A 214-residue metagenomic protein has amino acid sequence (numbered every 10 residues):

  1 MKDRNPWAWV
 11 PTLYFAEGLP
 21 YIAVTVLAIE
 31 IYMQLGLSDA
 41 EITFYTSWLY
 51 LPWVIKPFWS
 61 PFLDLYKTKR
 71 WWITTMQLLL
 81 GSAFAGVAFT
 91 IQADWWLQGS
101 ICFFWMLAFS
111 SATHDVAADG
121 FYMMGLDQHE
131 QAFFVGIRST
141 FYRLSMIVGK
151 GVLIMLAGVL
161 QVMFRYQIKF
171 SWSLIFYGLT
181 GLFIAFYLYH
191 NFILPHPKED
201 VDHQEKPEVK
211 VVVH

Functional and structural regions predicted by a protein language model:
M1-R4, L37, I91, W95-G99 (+2 more regions): Intracellular loop-helix junctions on the cytosolic face of multi-pass helical membrane proteins
M1-W53: Helix-loop boundary and gating motifs at the non-cytosolic
F15, T46-L51, L78, W105 (+2 more regions): Transmembrane alpha-helical cores of Major Facilitator Superfamily
I29, M33, L63, Y122-D127: Helix-terminus/helix-capping segments at the ends of transmembrane helices and short amphipathic helices
V54-T68, A157: Helix-to-loop junctions at the C-terminal end of transmembrane segments in multipass secondary transporters
I73-W96: C-terminal ends and interior cores of transmembrane alpha-helices in multi-pass membrane transporters/permeases
M106-A118: Core transmembrane helices of Major Facilitator Superfamily
